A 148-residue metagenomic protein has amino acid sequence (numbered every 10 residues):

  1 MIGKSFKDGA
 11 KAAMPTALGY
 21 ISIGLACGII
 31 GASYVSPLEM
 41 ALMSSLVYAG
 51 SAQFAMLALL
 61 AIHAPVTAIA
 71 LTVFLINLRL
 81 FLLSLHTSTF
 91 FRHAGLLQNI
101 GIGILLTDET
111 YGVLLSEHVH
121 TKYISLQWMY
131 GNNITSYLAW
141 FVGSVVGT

Functional and structural regions predicted by a protein language model:
M1-V47, A58-V73: Helix-loop-helix hairpins and the membrane-proximal interhelical loops of multi-pass alpha-helical transport proteins
A41, A55, V113-L114: Hydrophobic positions within alpha-helical membrane elements
Y48-F54: Perimembrane loop-to-helix junctions flanking transmembrane segments
A49, H63-V66, R92, T121-K122: Residues in and immediately flanking transmembrane alpha helices
L71-T148: Helix-loop-helix junctions within the multi-pass membrane cores of secondary transporters/permeases
